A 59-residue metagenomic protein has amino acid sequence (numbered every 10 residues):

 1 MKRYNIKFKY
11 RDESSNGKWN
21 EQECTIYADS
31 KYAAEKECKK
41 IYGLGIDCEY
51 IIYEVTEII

Functional and structural regions predicted by a protein language model:
M1-E21: Short aromatic-glycine-(Arg/Gly/Cys) micro-motifs in beta-strand/loop hairpins
K9-E13, D29-K31, I58: Generic structural motif
R11-E13, E37-I41: Intrinsically disordered, low-complexity boundary segments flanking structured domains
W19-S30: A short, exposed loop/beta-hairpin motif centered on an aromatic-Gly-Thr core
K40-I59: Short, mixed-charge low-complexity intrinsically disordered segments
